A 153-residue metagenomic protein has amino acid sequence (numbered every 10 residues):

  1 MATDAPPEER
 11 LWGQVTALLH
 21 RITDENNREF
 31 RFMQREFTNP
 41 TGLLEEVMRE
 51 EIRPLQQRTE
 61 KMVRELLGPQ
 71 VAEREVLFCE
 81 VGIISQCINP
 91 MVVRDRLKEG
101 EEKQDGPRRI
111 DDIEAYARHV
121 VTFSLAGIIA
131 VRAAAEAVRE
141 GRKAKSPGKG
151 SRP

Functional and structural regions predicted by a protein language model:
M1-A2, I22-T23, F37-T38, I128: Hydrophobic residues in alpha-helical segments
M1-R10: Amphipathic alpha-helical linker/stalk segments
T3, P40, L44-V47, E75 (+1 more regions): Non-transmembrane, amphipathic alpha-helical segments
E9-D24, R53-L77, I84-P153: C-terminal peripheral helix-coil segments that are non-catalytic and often amphipathic
E25-E46, R94-G100: Amphipathic alpha-helical segments used for helix-helix packing
F32-E36, E50, G82, Q86: Short acidic/histidine-centered micro-motifs embedded in hydrophobic/aromatic stretches that mark compact functional
V47-R53: Alpha-helical transmembrane segments and their immediate interhelical/interface regions in integral membrane proteins
